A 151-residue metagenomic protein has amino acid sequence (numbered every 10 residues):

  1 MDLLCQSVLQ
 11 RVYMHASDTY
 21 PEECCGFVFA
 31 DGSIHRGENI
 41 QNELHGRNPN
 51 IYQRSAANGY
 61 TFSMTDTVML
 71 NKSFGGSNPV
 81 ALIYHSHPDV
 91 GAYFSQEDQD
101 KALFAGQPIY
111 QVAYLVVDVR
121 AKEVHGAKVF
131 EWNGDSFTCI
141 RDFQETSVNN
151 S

Functional and structural regions predicted by a protein language model:
M1-V80, D89-S151: Conserved beta-strand-loop surface patch within small alpha/beta domains used for substrate/adaptor or ligand engagement
